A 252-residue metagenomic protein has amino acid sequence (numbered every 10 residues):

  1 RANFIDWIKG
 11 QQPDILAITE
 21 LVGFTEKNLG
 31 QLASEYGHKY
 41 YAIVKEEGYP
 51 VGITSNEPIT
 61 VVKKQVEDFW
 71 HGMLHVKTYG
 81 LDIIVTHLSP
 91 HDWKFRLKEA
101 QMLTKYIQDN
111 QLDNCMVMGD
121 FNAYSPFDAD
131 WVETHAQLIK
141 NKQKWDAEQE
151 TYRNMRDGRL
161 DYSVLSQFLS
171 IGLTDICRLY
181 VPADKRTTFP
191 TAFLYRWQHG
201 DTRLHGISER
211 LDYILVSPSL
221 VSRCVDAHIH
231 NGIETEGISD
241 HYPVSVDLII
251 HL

Functional and structural regions predicted by a protein language model:
R1-K9: Short, acidic/polar
F4, T25-N28, R96-E99, L103 (+1 more regions): Stable alpha-helical elements in mature extracytoplasmic
I15-K98: Structured beta-strand-rich core segments of catalytic domains in phosphoester-bond hydrolases
L21, L88, D120-F121, Y242: Active-site metal-binding loops of divalent metal-dependent hydrolases
A42-V44, Q65-V66, D201-G206, E234-G237: Short Gly/Pro-enriched turn/cap motifs at secondary-structure boundaries
G48-V61, T78, Q167-G172, T202-R223 (+1 more regions): Conserved beta strand-loop-helix elements of the APE1-like EEP
M102-I207, L211: Metal-dependent phosphoesterases centered on the DNase I-like endonuclease/exonuclease/phosphatase
M116-M118, E234, S239-L252: Surface polyanion/phosphate-binding segment centered on an Asp-His-Pro turn
